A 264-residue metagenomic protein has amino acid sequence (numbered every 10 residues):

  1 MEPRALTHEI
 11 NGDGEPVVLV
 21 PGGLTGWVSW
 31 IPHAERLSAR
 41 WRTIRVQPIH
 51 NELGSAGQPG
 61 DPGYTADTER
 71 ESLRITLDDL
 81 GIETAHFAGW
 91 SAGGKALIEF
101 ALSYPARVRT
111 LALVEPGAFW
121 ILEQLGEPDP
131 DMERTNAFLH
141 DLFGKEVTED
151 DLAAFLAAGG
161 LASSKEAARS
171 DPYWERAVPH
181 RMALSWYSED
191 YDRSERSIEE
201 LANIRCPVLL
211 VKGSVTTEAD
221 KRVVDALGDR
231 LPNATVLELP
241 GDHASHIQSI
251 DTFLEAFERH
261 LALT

Functional and structural regions predicted by a protein language model:
E2-P62, T76: Conserved HGGG/HGGXW glycine-rich cap/lid loop of the alpha/beta-hydrolase fold
D67-A85: Conserved acidic catalytic loop of the alpha/beta-hydrolase fold
E69, F87-G89, V114: Short beta-strand immediately N-terminal to the catalytic nucleophile in serine-hydrolase-like folds
G89, G93, L97: Gly/Ala-rich beta-loop-alpha elbow adjacent to hydrolase catalytic centers
I98, L102-S103, R107-F143: Flexible "cap/lid" loop of the alpha/beta hydrolase fold
K145-S185: Conserved alpha/beta-hydrolase catalytic His-Asp/Glu region
R176-D229, E238-P240: Conserved serine/cysteine hydrolase catalytic core
P232-T264: Catalytic active-site module of serine/aspartate enzymes centered on a nucleophile-bearing elbow/loop
